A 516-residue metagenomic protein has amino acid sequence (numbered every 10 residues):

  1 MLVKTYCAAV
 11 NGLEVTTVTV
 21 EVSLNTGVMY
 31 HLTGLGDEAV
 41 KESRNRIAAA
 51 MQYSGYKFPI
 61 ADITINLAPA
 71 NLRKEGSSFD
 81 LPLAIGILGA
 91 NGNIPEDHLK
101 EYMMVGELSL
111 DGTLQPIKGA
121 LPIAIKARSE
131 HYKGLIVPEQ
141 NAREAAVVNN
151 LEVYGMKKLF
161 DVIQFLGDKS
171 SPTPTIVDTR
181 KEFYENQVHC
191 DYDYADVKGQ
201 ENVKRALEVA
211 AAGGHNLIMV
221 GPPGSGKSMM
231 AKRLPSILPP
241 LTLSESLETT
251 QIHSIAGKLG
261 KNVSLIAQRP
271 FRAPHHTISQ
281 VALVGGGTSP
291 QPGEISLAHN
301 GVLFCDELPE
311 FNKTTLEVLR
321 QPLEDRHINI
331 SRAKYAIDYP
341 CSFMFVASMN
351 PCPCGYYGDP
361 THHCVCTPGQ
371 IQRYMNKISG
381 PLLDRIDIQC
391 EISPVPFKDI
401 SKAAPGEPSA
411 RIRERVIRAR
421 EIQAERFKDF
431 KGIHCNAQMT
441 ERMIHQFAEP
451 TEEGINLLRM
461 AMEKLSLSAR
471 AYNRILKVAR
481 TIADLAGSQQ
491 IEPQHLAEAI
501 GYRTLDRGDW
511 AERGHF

Functional and structural regions predicted by a protein language model:
M1-I218, P222-S228, S331, A471-Y472 (+1 more regions): Peripheral, non-AAA+ core regions of ATP-driven protein-machinery
V18-L24, L283, D387-C390: Short beta-strand elements
T33-R44, P59, N66-G76, P290 (+1 more regions): Basic, amphipathic alpha-helical bundle interface domains used for macromolecular binding and assembly
E208, L265, R269-P270, Q280-L303 (+1 more regions): Conserved alpha-helical scaffold flanking the Walker A/P-loop in AAA+ ATPase domains
M219-G260: Walker A/P-loop
G221, G285, E307: The Walker A (P-loop) glycine that initiates the GxxxxGKT/S ATP-binding motif of P-loop NTPases
E245-S279, G286-G287, S393, H434-R442 (+2 more regions): Conserved inter-motif catalytic segment of the P-loop NTP-binding fold
N300, D306-E307, V318: Walker B catalytic acidic pair
